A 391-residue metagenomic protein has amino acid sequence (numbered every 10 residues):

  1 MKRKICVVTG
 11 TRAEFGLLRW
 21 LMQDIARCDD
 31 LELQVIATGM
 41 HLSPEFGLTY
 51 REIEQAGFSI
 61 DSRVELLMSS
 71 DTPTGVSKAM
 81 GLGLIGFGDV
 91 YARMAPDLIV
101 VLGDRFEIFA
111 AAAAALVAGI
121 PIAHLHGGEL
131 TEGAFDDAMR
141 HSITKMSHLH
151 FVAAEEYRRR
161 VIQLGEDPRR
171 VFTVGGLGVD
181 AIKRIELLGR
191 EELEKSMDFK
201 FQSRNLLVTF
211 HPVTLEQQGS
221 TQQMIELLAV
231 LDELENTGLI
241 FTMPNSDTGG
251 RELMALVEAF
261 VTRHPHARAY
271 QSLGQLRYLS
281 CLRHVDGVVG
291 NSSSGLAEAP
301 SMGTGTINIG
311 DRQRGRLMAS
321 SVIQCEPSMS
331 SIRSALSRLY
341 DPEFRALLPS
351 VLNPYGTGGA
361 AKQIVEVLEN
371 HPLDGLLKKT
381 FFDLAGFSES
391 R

Functional and structural regions predicted by a protein language model:
K4-T9, E14-A26, L66-P168: Active-site and donor-binding regions of nucleotide-sugar-utilizing enzymes
V8, H41-P44, S147-Q222: A nucleotide-sugar donor-handling region in carbohydrate enzymes
L31-V76, G86: Conserved nucleotide-sugar phosphate-binding/catalytic loop shared by glycosyltransferases and other
Q34-G39, H150, I240-P244: Short internal beta-strands
I53, L188-H284: Donor-nucleotide binding loops and adjacent catalytic segments primarily of GT-B fold Leloir glycosyltransferases
V101-L102, F109, H150, G274-S320: A donor-sugar binding/catalytic signature common to diverse glycosyltransferases and related nucleotide-sugar
R314-L339, L347-A361: Change "using UDP/GDP/dTDP sugars" to "using nucleotide sugars
D341-R391: C-terminal amphipathic helix plus adjacent low-complexity, charged tail appended to glycosyltransferase catalytic
